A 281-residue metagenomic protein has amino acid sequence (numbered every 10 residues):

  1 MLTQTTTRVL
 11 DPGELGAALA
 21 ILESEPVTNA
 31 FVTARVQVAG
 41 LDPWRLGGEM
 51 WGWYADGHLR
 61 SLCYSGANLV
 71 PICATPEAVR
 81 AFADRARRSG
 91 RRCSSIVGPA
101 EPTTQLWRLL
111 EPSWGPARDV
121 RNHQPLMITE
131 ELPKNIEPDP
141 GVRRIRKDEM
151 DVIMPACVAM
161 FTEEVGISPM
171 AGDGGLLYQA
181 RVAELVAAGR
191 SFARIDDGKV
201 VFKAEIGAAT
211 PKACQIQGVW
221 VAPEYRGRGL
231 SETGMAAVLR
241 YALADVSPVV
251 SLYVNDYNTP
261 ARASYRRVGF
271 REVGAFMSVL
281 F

Functional and structural regions predicted by a protein language model:
M1-V32, L132-A171: Short amphipathic alpha-helix that is part of the acyltransferase structural core
T3-L10, A20-P26, T33-R91, S95 (+1 more regions): Conserved donor-binding loop and adjoining core beta-sheet/short helix segment in diverse acyl/aminoacyl transferases
A55-R60, S65-P140, V279: Acyl-donor-binding surface of acyltransferase catalytic domains
D56-G57, Y64-N68, V165-G166, L176-Q217: Acetyl-CoA-dependent GNAT
P76-R85, G218-P223, G227-A244, R262-R267: Conserved acetyl-CoA-binding loop-helix of GNAT-fold acetyltransferases
G90-A100, A213, A242-Y253: Conserved GNAT acetyl-CoA-binding A-motif
V97-T103, P223, L252-R262, V279-F281: Conserved beta-strand-loop-alpha-helix junction that forms the acyl-donor binding cleft
E101-V120, E232, D256-G274: Conserved active-site alpha-helix within GNAT-family acetyltransferase domains
